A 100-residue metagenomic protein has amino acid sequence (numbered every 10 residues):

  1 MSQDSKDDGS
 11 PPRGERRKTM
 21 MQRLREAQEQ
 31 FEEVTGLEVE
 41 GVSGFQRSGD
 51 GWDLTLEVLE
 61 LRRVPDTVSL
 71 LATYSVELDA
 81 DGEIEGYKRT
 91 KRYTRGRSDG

Functional and structural regions predicted by a protein language model:
S5-R17, E85-G100: Short, charged, intrinsically disordered terminal tails
R13-F45: Short, non-transmembrane alpha-helical segments in secretory-pathway proteins
M20-R25, G44-F45, Y74, D79 (+1 more regions): A composition-biased, non-transmembrane "mature-region" signal
Q22, G36, G49, L56 (+2 more regions): A charge-rich, low-complexity, intrinsically flexible signal that marks solvent-exposed coils, linkers, repeats
Q28-F31, T35, L56, Y74-L78: Amphipathic alpha-helical interface segments used for dimerization/assembly
S43-V76: Exposed beta-strand-loop-beta-strand "reactive/processing" segments of non-cytosolic proteins
D66-R92: A short, surface-exposed beta-strand/turn
